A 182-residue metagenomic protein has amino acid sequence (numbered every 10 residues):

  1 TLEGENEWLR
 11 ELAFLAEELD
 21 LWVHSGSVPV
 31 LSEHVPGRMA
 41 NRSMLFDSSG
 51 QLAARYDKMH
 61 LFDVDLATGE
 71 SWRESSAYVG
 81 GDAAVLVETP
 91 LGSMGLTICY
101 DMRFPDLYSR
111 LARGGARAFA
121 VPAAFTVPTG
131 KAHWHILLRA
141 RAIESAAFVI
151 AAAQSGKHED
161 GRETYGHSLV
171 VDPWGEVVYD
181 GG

Functional and structural regions predicted by a protein language model:
L2-G4, R10, F14, E33-G114 (+1 more regions): Active-site catalytic loop in hydrolytic enzyme cores
G4-S25, S93, C99-G182: CN hydrolase (nitrilase-like) catalytic-core segments centered on the catalytic cysteine and neighboring Lys/Glu
V23-V30, D63-W72, V149-A153: Short Pro/Gly-enriched beta-strand edge/turn motifs at strand-loop
V30-E33, K157: Short glycine/acidic-enriched loop and turn motifs that connect beta-strands
